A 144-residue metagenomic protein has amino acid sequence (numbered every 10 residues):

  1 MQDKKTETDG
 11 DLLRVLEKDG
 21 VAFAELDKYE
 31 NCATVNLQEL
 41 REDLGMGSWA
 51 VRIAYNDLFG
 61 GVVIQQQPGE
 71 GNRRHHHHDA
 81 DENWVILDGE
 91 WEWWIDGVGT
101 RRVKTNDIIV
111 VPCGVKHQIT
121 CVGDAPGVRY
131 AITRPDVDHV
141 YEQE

Functional and structural regions predicted by a protein language model:
M1-G60, R73-R74, E144: A short, N-terminal "cap"/entry segment at the start of jelly-roll beta-barrel domains of the cupin/DSBH fold
V63, N83, V110, D124-E142: A short hydrophobic beta-strand segment most commonly corresponding to one strand of the jelly-roll/cupin
I64-Q67, H77-W93, I132-P135: Short, conserved beta-strand element in jelly-roll/cupin
H75-H77, H117: Histidine-centered divalent metal-coordination motifs
G97-C113: Short acidic-glycine-tyrosine-enriched beta hairpin
T120-V122: Asparagine-centered strand-capping/turn motif at beta-strand->loop junctions
